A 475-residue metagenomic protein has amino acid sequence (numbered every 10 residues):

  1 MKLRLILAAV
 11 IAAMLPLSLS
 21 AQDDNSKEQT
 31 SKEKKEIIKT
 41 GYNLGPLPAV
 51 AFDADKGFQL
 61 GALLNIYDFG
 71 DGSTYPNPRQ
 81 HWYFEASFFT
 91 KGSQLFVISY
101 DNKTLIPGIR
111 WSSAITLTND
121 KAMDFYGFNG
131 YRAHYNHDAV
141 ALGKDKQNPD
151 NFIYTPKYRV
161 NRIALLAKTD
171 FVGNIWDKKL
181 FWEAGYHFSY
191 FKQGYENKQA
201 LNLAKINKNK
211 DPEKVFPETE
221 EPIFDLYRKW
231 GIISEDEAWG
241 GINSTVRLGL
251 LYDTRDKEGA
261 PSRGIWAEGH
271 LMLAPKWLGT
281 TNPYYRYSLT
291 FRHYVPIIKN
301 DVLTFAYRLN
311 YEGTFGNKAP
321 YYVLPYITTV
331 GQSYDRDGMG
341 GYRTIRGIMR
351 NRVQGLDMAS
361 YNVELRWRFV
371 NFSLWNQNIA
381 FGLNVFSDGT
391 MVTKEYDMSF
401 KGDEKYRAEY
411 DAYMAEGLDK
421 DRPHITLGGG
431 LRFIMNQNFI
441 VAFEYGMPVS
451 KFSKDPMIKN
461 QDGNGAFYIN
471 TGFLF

Functional and structural regions predicted by a protein language model:
Q22-I106, S112, Q193-G194, L203 (+2 more regions): Outer-membrane beta-barrel initiation region
S31-Y42, G70-R79, L105-W111, N174-W182 (+8 more regions): Short loop/turn motifs that connect adjacent beta-strands in outer-membrane beta-barrel proteins
K32-E33, A114-T116, M123-N300: Transmembrane beta-strand segments of outer-membrane beta-barrel domains in Gram-negative and organellar OMPs
Y42-L44, K56-L60, P78-Q80, G92-F96 (+9 more regions): Residues that define the transmembrane beta-barrel architecture of outer-membrane proteins
V50-F52, A62-I66, W82-F88, S113-K121 (+12 more regions): Transmembrane beta-barrel strands of outer-membrane/channel proteins
S73, A86-L165, N310-M339, K454-I458: Outer-membrane beta-barrel translocator/channel fold
D236, V246-G249, K257-Q377, T393-E395 (+2 more regions): C-terminal outer-membrane beta-barrel translocator/porin domains of Gram-negative envelope proteins and their
F433, N438, Q461-F475: Outer-membrane beta-barrel "beta-signal"
